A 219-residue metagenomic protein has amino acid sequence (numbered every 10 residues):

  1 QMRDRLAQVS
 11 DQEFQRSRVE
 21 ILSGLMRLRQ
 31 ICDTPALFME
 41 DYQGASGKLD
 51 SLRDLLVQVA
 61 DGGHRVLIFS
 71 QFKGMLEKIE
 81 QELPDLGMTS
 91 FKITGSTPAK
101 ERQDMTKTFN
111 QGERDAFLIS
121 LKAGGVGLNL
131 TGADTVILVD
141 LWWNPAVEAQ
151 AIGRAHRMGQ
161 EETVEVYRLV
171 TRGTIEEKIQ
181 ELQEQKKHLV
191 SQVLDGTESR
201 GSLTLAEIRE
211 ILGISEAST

Functional and structural regions predicted by a protein language model:
Q1-Q12, V59, E176-V190: Charged, low-complexity, helix-prone segments enriched in Lys/Glu/Asp/Gln
R3-L128, E198-S199, L205-T219: Conserved Helicase C-terminal RecA-like lobe
T89, E101, M105, F109 (+1 more regions): SF2 helicase/translocase ATPase core recognition
